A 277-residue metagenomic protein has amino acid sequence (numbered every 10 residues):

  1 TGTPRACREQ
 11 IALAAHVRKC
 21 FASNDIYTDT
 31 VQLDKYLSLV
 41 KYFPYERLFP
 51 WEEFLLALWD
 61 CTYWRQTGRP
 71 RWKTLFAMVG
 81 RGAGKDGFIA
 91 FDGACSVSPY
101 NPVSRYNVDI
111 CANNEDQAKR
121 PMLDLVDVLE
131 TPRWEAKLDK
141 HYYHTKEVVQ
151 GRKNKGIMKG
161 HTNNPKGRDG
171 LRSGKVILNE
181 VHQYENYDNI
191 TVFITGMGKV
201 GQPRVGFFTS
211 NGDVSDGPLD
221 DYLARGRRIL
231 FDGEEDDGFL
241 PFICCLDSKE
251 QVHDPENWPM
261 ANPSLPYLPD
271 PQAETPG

Functional and structural regions predicted by a protein language model:
T1-G277: Phosphate/NTP-binding elements of NTP-utilizing enzymes
